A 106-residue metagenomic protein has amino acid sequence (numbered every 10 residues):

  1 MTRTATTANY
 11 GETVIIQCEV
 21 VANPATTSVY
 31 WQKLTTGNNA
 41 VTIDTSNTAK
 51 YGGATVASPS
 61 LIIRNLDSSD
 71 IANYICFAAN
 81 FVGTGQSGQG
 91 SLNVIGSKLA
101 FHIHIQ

Functional and structural regions predicted by a protein language model:
M1-Q106: Immunoglobulin-superfamily
